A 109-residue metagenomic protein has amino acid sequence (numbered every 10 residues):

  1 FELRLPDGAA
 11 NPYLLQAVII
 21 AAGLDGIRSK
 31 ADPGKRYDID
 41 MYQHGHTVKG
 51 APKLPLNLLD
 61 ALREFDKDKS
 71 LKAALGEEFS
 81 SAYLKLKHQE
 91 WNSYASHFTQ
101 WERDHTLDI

Functional and structural regions predicted by a protein language model:
F1-I109: Catalytic-core signal marking the mid-to-C-terminal active-site face
